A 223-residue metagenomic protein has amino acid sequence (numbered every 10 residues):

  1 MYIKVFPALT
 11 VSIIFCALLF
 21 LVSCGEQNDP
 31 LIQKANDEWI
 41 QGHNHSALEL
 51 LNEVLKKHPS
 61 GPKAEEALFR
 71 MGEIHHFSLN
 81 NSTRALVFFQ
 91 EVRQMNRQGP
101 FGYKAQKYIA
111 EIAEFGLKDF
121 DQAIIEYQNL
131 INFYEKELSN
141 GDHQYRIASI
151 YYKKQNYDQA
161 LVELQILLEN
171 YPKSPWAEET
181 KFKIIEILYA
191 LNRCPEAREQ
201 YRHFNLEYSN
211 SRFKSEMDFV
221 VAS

Functional and structural regions predicted by a protein language model:
Y2-A8, F20-S223: Acidic, polar-rich low-complexity tracts and alpha-helical solenoid repeat scaffolds
V11-L19: Hydrophobic helical h-region of N-terminal Sec-dependent signal peptides in bacterial secretory/periplasmic proteins
